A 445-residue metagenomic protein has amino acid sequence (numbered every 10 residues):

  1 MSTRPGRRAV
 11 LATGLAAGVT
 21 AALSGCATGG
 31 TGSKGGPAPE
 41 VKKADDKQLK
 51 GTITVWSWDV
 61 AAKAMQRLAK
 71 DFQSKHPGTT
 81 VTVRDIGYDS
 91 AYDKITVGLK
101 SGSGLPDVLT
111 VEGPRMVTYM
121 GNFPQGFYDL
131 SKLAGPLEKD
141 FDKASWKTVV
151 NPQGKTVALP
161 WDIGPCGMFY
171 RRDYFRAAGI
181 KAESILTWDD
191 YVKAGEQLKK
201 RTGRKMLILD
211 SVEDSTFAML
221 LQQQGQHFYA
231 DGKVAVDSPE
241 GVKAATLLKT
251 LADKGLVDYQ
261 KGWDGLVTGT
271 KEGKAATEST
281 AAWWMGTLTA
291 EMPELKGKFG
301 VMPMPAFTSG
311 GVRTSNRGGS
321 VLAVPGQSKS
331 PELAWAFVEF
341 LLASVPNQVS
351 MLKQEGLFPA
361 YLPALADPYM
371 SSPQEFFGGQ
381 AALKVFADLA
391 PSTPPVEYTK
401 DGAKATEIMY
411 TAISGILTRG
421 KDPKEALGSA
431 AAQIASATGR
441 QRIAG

Functional and structural regions predicted by a protein language model:
M1-T52, S74, A435-G445: Short, low-complexity disordered leader/linker segments with a strong preference for bacterial N-terminal type II
E40-A44, G113-P165, G300-M302: Hinge/lid segment of periplasmic solute-binding proteins
D45, S131-K143, S184, M206-L207 (+6 more regions): Short, solvent-exposed loop/beta-turn-alpha elements that line the ligand-binding surface or hinge of extracytoplasmic
D71-F141, A177-G179, G273-T277: Extracytoplasmic "Venus flytrap"/periplasmic binding protein-like
S74, T80-V81, V150-S215, H227-G262 (+3 more regions): Helix-loop-helix "hinge/cap" segment bordering the ligand-binding cleft or interdomain interface
G98, P106-L109, P136-Y174, K205 (+2 more regions): A structural signal for short loop-to-beta-strand junctions that line the ligand-binding cleft of periplasmic/secreted
V117-Y119, W284-L295, T308-T411, Q441-G445: C-terminal lobe and pocket-closing loops of periplasmic/extracytoplasmic Venus-flytrap solute-binding proteins
A245-L333: Extracytoplasmic/periplasmic substrate-binding proteins
